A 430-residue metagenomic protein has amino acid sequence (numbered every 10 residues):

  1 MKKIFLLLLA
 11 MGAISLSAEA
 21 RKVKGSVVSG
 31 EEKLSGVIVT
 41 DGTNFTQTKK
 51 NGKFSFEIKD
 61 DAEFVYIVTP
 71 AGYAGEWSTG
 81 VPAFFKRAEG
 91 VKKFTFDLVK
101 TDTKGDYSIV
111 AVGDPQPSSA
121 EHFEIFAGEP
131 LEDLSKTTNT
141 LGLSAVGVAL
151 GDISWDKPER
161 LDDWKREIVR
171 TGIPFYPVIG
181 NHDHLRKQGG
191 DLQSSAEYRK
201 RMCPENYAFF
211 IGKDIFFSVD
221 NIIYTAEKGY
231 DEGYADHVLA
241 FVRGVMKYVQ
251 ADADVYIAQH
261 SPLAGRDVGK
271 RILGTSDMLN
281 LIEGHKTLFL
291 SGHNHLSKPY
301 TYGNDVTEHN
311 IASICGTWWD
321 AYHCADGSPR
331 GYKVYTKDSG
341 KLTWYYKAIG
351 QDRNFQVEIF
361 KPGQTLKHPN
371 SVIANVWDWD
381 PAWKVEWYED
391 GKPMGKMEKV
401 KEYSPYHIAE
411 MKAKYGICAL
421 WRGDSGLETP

Functional and structural regions predicted by a protein language model:
E19-K24, S29-G30, T69-L161: N-terminal active-site segment of His-dependent metallophosphoesterases
S26-E31, G36-Q47: Short amphipathic beta-strand segments in non-cytosolic proteins
L34, S55-F64: Short Pro-Gly-centered beta-turn/loop motif in secreted/extracellular proteins
G36-D41, V65, V385-W387: Hydrophobic beta-strand segments
T43-E57: Short, acidic Ser/Thr/Gly-rich low-complexity loop/linker segments typical of extracellular and cell-surface proteins
A74-G75, P158-V249, I272-L290, P299-D338: Extended active-site neighborhood of metal-dependent phosphoesterases/phosphodiesterases
V306-D390: Binuclear metal-dependent phosphoesterase catalytic core
I359-P430: Long, low-complexity serine/threonine/glycine- and acidic-rich segments characteristic of extracellular
